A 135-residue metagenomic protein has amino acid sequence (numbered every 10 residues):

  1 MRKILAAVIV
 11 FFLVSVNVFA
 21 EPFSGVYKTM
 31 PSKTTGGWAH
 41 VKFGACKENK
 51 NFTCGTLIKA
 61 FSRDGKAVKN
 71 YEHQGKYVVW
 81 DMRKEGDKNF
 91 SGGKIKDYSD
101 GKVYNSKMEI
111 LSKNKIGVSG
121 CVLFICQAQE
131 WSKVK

Functional and structural regions predicted by a protein language model:
I4-V14: Sec-dependent N-terminal signal peptides
S15-A20: Sec/Tat signal peptide C-region and signal peptidase I cleavage site
F23-S99, V103-N105: Central antiparallel beta-sheet cores of small beta-barrel/beta-sandwich binding domains
D97-S99, N105-A128: Short, exposed beta-strand-loop hairpins at the edges of beta-sheets in extracellular/periplasmic proteins
V134-K135: Short, solvent-exposed mixed-charge patches
